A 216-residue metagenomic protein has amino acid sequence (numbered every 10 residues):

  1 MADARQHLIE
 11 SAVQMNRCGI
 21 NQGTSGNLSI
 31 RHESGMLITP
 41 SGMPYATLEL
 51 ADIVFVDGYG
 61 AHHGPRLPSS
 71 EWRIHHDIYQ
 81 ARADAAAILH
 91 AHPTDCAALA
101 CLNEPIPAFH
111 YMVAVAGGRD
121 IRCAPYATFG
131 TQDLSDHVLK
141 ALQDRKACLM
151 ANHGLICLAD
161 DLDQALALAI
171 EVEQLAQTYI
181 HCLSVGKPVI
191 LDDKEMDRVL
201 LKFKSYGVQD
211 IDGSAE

Functional and structural regions predicted by a protein language model:
M1-E216: Glycine-rich flexible loops
